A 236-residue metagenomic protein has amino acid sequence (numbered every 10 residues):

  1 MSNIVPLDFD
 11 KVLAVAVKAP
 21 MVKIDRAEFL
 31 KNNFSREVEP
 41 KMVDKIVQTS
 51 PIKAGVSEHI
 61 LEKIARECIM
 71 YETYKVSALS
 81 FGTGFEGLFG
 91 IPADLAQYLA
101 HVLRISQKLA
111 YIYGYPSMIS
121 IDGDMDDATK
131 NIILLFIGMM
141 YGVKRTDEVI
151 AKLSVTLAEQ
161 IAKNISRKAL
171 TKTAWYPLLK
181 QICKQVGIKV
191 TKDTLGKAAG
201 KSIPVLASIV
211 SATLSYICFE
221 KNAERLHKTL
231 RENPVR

Functional and structural regions predicted by a protein language model:
M1-F81, H101-R236: Terminal, membrane-proximal amphipathic helices and intrinsically disordered targeting/regulatory segments
S80-D94: Hydrophobic/aromatic-rich structural module bridging two neighboring secondary-structure elements via a short loop
D94-L95, S211: Short hydrophobic alpha-helical segments that form membrane-spanning helices or hydrophobic packing faces of helical
Q97-L99: Ordered, amphipathic secondary-structure segments that act as subunit-interaction surfaces in large macromolecular
